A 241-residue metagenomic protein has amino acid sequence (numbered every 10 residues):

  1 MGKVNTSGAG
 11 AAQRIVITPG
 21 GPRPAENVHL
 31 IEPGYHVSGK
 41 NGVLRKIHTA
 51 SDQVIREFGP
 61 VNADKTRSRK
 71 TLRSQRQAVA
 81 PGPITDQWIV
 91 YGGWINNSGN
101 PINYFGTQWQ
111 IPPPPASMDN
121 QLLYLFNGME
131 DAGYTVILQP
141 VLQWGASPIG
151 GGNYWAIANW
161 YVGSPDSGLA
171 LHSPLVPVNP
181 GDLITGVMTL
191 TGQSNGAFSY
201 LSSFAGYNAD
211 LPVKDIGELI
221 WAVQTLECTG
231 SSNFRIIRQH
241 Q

Functional and structural regions predicted by a protein language model:
M1-Q241: Exposed, interaction-prone regions of secreted/extracellular proteins
